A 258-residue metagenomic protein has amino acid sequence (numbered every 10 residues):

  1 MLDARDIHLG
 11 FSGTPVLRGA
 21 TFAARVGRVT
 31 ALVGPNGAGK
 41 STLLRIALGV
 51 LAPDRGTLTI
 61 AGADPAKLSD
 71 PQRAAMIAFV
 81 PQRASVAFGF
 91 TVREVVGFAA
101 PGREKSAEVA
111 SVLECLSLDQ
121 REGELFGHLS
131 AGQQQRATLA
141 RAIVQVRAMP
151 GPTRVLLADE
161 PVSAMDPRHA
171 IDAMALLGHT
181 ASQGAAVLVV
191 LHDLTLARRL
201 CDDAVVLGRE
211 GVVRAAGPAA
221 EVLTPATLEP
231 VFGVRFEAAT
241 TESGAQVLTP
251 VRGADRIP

Functional and structural regions predicted by a protein language model:
V33-P35: The feature captures the beta-strand-to-loop junction immediately N-terminal to the Walker
L48: Helix-to-loop junction immediately C-terminal to a conserved catalytic motif
G56-D64: Conserved ABC transporter NBD signature motif
D64-A78: ABC ATPase NBD coupling module
S106-R121, I143: Conserved ABC ATPase "signature" region
L156-E160: Catalytic Walker B motif of ABC-type/P-loop ATPase nucleotide-binding domains
R209-E221: Conserved switch/coupling elements of ABC/ABC-like ATPase nucleotide-binding domains
P225, E229-P258: ABC ATPase nucleotide-binding domains
